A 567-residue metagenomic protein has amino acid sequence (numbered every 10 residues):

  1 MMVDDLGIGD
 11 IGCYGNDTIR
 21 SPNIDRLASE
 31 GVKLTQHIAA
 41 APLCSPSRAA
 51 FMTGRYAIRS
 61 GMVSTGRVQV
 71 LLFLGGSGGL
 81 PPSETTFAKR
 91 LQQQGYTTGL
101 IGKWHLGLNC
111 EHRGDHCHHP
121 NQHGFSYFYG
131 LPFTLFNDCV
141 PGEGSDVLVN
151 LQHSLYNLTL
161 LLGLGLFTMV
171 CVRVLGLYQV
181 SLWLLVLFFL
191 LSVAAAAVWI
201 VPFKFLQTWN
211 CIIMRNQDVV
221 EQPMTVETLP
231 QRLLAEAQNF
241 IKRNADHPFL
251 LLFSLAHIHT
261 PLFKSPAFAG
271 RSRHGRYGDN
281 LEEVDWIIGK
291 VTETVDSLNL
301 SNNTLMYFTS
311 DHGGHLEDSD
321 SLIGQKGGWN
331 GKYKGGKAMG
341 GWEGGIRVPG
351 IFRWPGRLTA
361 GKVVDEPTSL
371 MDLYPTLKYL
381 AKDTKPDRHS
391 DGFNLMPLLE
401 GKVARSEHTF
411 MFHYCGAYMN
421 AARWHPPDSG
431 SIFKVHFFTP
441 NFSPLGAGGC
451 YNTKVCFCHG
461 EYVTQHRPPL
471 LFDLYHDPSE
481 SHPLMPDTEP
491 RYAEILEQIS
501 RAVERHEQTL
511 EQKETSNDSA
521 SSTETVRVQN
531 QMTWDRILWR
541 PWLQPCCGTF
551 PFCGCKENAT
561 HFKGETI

Functional and structural regions predicted by a protein language model:
V3, I8, K33, T65 (+5 more regions): Long, internal low-complexity/basic segments
I8-G99, L108-H112, P120-Y127, L131 (+1 more regions): Active-site segment of extracytoplasmic enzymes that catalyze sulfate/phosphate-ester chemistry
C13-D17, K33-R55, V63, L100-R113 (+7 more regions): Short, solvent-exposed turn/loop segments enriched in Gly/Ser/Thr/Pro and often Arg
D17-R20, I38-L43, L74-T85, P223-Q231 (+7 more regions): A short beta-strand-to-alpha-helix junction
E111-H123, P261-K264, A269-R276, N280 (+3 more regions): Histidine-centered active-site microenvironments of extracellular/periplasmic hydrolases and transferases
N121, S126-Y127, L131-L155, L316-D320 (+6 more regions): C-terminal cap/loop subdomain of S1 sulfatases and analogous C-terminal strand-loop tails that border
V140, W199-V220, A237-N280, H315-L316 (+3 more regions): Active-site His/acidic residue clusters
V147-F205: Transmembrane alpha-helices
